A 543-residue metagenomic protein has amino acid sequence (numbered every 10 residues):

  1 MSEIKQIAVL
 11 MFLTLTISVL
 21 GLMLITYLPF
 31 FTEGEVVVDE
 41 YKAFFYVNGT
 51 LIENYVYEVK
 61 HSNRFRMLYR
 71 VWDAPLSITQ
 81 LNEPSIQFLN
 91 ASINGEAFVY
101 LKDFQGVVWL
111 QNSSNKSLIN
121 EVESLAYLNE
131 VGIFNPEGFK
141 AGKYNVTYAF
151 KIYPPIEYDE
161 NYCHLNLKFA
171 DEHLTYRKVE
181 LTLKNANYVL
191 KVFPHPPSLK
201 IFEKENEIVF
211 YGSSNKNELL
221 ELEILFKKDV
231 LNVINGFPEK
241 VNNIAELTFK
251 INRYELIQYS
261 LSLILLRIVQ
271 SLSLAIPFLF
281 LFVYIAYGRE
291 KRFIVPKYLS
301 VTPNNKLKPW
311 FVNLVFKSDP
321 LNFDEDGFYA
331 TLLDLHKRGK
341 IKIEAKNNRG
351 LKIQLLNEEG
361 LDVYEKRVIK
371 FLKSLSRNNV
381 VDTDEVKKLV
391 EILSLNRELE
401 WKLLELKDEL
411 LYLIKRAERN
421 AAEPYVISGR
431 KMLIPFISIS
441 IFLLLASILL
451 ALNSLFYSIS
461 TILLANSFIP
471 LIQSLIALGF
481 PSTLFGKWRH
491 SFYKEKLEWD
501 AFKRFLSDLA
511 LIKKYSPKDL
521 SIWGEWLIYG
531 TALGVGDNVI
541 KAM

Functional and structural regions predicted by a protein language model:
S2-L272: Lumenal/extracellular ectodomains and adaptor appendage modules of the eukaryotic vesicle/secretory system
I7-T14, Q258-A275, A451-I476: Hydrophobic alpha-helical transmembrane segments
L20-P29, I276-R289, S447-L450, S474-F485: Alpha-helical transmembrane segments
E35-V38, S62-N63, L165, H173 (+3 more regions): Short, amphipathic alpha-helical interface elements at domain boundaries that mediate macromolecular binding
K431-K494: Transmembrane alpha-helical hairpins and terminal membrane-anchor modules
D537-M543: Cytoplasmic, intrinsically disordered regulatory regions of membrane-associated signaling receptors
